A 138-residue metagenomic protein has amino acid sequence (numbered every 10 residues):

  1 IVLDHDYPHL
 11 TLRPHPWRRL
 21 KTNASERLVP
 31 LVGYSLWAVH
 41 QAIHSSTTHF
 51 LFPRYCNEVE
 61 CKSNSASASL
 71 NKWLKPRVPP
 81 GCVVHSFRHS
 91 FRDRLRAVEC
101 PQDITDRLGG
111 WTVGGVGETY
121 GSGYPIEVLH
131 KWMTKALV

Functional and structural regions predicted by a protein language model:
I1, P8-L10, A38-H40, V84-F87: Tryptophan-centric aromatic hotspots in well-structured domains and transmembrane helices
I1-T11, Q102-R107: Short, charged phosphate-coordinating catalytic segments
D6, H15-P16, P30-P80: Active-site/catalytic core of tyrosine-dependent DNA strand-transfer enzymes
H9, E26-L28: Well-ordered beta-strand positions in beta-sheet-rich domains
K21-N23: Extracellular/periplasmic catalytic domains that process cell-envelope and extracellular macromolecules
L36, C56-E58, Q102, G109-V138: Catalytic-site neighborhood detector that most strongly recognizes the C-terminal catalytic loop/helix of tyrosine
L51-F52, R92, Y120: Bulky hydrophobic/aromatic "packing anchor" residues in well-ordered structure
S69-K72, S86-T112: C-terminal catalytic core of tyrosine-transesterase DNA break-rejoin enzymes
